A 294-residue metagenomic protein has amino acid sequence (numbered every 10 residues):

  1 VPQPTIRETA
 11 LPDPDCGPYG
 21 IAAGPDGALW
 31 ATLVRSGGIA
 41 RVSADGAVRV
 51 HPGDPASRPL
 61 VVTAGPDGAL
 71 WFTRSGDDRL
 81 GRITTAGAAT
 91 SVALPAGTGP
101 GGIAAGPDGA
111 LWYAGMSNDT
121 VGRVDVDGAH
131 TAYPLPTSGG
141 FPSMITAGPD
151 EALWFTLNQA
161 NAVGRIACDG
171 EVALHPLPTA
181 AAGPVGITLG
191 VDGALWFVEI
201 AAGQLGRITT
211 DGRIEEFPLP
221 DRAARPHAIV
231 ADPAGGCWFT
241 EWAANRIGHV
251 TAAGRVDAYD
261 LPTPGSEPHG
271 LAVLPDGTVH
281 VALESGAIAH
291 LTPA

Functional and structural regions predicted by a protein language model:
V1-D15: A short helix->beta-strand "capping" segment at the edge of beta-propeller domains
R7-A10, R49-G53, T90-L94, T131-L135 (+3 more regions): Beta-propeller fold detector
D13-D26, D54-D67, P95-D108, T137-E151 (+4 more regions): Beta-rich, blade/repeat-based domains predominating in secreted/periplasmic proteins but also intracellular
L29-R35, L70-D77, L111-S117, L153-Q159 (+3 more regions): Conserved beta-strand positions in repeat-built beta-propeller and related beta-rich domains
G38-A40, D78-G81, D119-G122, N161-G164 (+3 more regions): A short loop-to-beta-strand structural motif that recurs across blades of beta-propeller domains
V42-G46, I83-A88, V124-G128, I166-G170 (+3 more regions): Short loop/turn segments that connect beta-strands within beta-propeller blades
W112-H175, A182-I187: Solenoidal tandem-repeat scaffolds enriched in leucines and small polar residues
